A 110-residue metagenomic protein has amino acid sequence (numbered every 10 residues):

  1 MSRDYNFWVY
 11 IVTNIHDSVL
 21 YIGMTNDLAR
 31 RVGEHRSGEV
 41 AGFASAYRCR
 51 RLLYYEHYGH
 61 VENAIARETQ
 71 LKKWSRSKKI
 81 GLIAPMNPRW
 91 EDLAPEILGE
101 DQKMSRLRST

Functional and structural regions predicted by a protein language model:
M1-A41, S45-H57, E62-T69, M86-P88 (+1 more regions): GIY-YIG nuclease catalytic motif and its immediate N-terminal context
A46, T69-L82: Short arginine-rich
